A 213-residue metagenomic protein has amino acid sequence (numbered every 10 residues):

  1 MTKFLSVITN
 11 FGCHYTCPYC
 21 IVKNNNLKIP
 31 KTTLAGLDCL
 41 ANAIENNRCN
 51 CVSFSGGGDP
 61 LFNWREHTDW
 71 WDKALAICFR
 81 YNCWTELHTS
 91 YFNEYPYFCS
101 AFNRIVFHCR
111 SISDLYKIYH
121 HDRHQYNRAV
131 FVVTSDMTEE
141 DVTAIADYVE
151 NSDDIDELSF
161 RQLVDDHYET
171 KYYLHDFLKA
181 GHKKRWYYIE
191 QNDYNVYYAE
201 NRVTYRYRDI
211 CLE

Functional and structural regions predicted by a protein language model:
M1-A35: Canonical Radical SAM [4Fe-4S] cluster-binding loop centered on the CxxxCxxC motif and its immediate flanking residues
M1-T2, F160-E213: Auxiliary Fe-S-binding modules of radical SAM enzymes
T2, S6-T9, A41-A43, N50 (+2 more regions): Generic structural signal for short, flexible, solvent-exposed coil/loop and linker residues
I21, C99, N201-V203: Bulky hydrophobic/aromatic packing residues
K23-S152, D156-Q162: Conserved glycine-rich "GG(E/T)P / GGGxP" loop and the immediately following alpha-helix in the radical SAM core
